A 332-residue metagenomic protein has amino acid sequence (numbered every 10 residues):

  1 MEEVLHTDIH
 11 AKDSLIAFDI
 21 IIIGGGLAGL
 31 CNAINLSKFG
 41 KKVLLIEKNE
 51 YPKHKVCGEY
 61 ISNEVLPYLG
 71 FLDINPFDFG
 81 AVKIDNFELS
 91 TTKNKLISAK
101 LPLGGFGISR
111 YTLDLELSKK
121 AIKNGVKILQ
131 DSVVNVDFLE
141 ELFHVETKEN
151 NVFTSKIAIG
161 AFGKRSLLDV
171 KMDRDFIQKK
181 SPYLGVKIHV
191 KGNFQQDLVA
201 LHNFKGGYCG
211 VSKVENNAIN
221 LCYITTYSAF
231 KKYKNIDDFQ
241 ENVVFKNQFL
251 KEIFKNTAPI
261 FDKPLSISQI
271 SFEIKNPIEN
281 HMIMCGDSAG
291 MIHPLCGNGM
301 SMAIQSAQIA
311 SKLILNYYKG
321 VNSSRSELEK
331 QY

Functional and structural regions predicted by a protein language model:
M1-I20, K38-F39: Extreme N-terminal leader/targeting segments of oxidoreductases
I21-I23, I34-C57: Glycine-rich FAD pyrophosphate-binding loop
G29-L30: N-terminal Rossmann-fold NAD(P) dinucleotide-binding loop
E50-L72: Conserved N-terminal glycine-rich FAD pyrophosphate-binding loop of Rossmann-like flavoproteins
V65-E116: A conserved beta-strand/loop capping segment in the N-terminal third of enzymes that catalyze redox or closely related
K120-I253: Predominantly flavin-linked oxidoreductase catalytic cores and closely associated redox partners
N135, K231-I314: FAD/FMN-dependent oxidoreductases across multiple families
K312-Y332: Active-site-proximal substrate-binding core of FAD-dependent oxidoreductases
